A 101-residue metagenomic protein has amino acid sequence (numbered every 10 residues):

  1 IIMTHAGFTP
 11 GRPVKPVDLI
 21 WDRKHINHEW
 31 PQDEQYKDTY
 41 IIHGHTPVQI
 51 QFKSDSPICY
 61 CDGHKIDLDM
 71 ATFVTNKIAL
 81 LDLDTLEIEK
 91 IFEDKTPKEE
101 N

Functional and structural regions predicted by a protein language model:
I1-N76, F92-D94: Acidic, His/Gly-enriched loop-helix segments that form or flank divalent-metal centers in metallo-dependent hydrolases
T75-A79, E99-N101: Short, charged, surface-exposed secondary-structure boundary motifs
D82-E87: Short acidic-glycine loop/turn motifs at beta-strand connectors
K90-E93, P97-E100: MPN/JAMM (Mov34/JAB) isopeptidase/deubiquitinase module and associated MPN-bearing subunits/adaptors in ubiquitin
